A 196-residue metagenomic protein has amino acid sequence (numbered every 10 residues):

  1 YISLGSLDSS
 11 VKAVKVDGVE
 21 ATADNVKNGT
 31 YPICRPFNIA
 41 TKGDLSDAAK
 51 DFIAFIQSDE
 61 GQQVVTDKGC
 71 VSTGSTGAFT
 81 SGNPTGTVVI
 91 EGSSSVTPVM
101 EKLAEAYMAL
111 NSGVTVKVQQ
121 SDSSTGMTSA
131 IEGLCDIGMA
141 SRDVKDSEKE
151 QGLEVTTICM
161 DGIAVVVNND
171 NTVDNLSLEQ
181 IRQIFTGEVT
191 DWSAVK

Functional and structural regions predicted by a protein language model:
Y1-K196: Exported/periplasmic ABC-transporter solute-binding proteins
